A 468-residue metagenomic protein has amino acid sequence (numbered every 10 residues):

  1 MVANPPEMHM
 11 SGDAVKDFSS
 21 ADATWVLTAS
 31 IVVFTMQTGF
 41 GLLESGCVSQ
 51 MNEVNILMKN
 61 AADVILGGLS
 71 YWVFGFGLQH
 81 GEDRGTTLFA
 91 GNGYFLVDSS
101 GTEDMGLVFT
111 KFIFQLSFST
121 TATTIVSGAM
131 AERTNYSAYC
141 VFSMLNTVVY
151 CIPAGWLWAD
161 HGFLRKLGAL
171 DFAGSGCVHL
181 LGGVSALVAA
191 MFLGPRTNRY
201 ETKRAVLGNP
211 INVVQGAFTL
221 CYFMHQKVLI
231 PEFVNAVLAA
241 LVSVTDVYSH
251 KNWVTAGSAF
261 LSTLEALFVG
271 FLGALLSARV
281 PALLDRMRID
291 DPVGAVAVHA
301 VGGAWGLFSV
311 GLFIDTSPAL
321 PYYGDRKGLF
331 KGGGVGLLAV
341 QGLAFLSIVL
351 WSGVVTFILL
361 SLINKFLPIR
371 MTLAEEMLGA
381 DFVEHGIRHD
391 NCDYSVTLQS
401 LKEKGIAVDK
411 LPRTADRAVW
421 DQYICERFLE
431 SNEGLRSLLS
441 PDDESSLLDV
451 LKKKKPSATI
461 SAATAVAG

Functional and structural regions predicted by a protein language model:
M1-G468: Hydrophobic alpha-helical transmembrane bundles of multi-pass membrane proteins
